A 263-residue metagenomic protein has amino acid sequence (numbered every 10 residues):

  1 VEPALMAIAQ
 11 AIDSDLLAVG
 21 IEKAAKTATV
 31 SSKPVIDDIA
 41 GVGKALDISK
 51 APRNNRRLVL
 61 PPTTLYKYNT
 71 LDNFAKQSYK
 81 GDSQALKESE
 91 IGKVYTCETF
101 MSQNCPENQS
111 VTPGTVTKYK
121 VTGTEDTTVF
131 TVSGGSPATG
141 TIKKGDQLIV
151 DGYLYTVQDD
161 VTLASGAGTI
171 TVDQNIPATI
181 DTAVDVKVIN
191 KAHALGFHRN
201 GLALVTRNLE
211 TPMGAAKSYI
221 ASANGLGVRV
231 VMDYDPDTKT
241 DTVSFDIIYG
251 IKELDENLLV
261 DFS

Functional and structural regions predicted by a protein language model:
V1-S32, D38, D47-T63, T99 (+1 more regions): Long, contiguous amphipathic alpha-helices that act as assembly "spine/axial" helices in icosahedral shell and virion
P3-K33, P113-T115, G134, Q158 (+1 more regions): Signature of extracytoplasmic/envelope-associated structural regions
V30, K67, F74-Q77, G81-D181: Autoprocessing Asn-cyclization modules and mimics
P34, D38-G41, T171, L258: Exposed alpha-helical structural elements
I39-A40, T128, A223-G225: Short linear interaction motifs
A40, K44-A51, R56, I180-I189: A contiguous pocket-lining binding segment that forms or flanks enzyme active sites
A45-D47, G145, R229-M232: Generic recognition of flexible, low-complexity loop/linker segments
Q77-T112, V188-S263: Protruding loop/beta-arch "assembly-hinge" segments enriched in small, turn-prone residues
